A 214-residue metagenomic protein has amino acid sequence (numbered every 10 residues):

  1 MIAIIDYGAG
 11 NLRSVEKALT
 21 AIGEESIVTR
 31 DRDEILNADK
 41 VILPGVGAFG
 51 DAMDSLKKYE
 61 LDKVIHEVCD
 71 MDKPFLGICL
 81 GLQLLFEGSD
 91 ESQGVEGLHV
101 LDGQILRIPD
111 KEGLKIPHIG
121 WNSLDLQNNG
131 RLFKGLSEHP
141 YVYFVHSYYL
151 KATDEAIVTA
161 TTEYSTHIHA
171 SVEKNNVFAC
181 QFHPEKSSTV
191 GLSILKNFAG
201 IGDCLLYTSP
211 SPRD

Functional and structural regions predicted by a protein language model:
I2-I22, E185: N-terminal beta1-alpha1 ligand-phosphate binding loop
A38: An anion/phosphate-binding loop that grips the pyrophosphate of nucleotide cofactors and donors
G47-I119: Cysteine-nucleophile active-site neighborhood
G88-Y164: Pocket-forming structural segment of enzyme catalytic cores
L150-L206: C-terminal and late-domain segments of enzyme folds
Y207-D214: Conserved small/polar residues in nucleotide/adenosyl-binding loops
